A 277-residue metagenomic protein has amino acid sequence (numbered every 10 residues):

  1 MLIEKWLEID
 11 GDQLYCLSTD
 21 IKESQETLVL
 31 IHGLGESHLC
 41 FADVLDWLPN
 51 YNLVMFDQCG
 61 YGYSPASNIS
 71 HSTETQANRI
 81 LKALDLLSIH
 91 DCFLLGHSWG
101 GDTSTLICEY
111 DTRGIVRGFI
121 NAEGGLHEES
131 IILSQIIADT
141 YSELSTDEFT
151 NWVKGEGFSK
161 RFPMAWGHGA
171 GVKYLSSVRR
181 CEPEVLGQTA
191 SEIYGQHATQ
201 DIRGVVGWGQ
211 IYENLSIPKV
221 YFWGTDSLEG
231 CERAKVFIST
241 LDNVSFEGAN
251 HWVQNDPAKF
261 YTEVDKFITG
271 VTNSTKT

Functional and structural regions predicted by a protein language model:
M1-Q13: N-terminal cap/lid segment of alpha/beta-hydrolase-fold proteins
D12-P65: Conserved HGGG/HGGXW glycine-rich cap/lid loop of the alpha/beta-hydrolase fold
M55-L95, W99, Y261-T262, K266: Active-site loop/oxyanion-hole signature of alpha/beta-hydrolase fold enzymes
T103-I107: Hydrolases whose catalytic domains are alpha/beta-hydrolase-1, hotdog thioesterase, or metallo-beta-lactamase-like
E109, I115-W152: Flexible "cap/lid" loop of the alpha/beta hydrolase fold
S130-I136, T150-I211: Conserved alpha/beta-hydrolase catalytic His-Asp/Glu region
V185-S239, S245: Conserved serine/cysteine hydrolase catalytic core
A249-Y261: Catalytic histidine-centered segment of alpha/beta-hydrolase-like enzymes
